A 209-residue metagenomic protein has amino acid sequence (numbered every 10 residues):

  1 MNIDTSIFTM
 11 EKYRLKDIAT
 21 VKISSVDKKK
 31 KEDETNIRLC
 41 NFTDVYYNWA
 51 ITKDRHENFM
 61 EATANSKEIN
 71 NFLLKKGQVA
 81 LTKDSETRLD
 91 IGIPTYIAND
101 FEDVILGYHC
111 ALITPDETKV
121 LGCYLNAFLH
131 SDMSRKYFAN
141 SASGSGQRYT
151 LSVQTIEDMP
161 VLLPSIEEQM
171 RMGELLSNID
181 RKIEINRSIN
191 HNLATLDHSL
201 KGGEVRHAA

Functional and structural regions predicted by a protein language model:
M1-V26, D158-A209: Non-catalytic DNA-recognition/assembly elements of restriction-modification systems
K12, L39, I91, G122 (+2 more regions): Alpha-helix initiation and N-capping motif
K12-K31, T43-V79: Sequence-specific dsDNA recognition surfaces
N36: Acidic/aromatic/glycine-rich contiguous surface patches that form carbohydrate-binding/processing clefts and analogous
N41-F42, A62, I69-H130: A short beta-sheet element
D103-H109, S143-G173: A short glycine-rich beta-alpha junction/loop motif
K119-V120, M133, E167, R181: A generic structural signal for alpha-helix starts
C123-T155: Short, positively charged
